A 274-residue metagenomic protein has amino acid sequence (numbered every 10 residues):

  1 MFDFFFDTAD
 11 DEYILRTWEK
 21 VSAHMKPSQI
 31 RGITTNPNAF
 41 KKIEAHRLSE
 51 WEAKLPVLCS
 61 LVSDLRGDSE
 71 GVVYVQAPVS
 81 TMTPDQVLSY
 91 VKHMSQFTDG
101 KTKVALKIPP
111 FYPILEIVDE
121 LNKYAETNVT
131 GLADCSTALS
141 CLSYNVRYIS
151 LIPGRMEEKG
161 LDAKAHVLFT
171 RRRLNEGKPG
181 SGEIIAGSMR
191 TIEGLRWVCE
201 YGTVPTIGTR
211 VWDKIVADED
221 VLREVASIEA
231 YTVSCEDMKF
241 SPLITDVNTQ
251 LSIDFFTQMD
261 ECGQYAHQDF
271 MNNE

Functional and structural regions predicted by a protein language model:
F2-E120: Active-site beta->alpha loop and helix N-cap motifs at the rims of alpha/beta catalytic domains
D7, Y74-T83, K101-Y112, A125-L139 (+2 more regions): Catalytic beta/alpha-barrel core
Y13-M25, Y90, I117, D134-Y144 (+1 more regions): Catalytic cores of alpha/beta
M25-R31, D99-T102, E120-N128, S143-S150 (+2 more regions): Glycine-enriched alpha-helix->loop->beta-strand junction motifs that scaffold or abut catalytic
G32-I33, P37-K41, G131, V146-K159 (+1 more regions): Glycine-rich phosphate-binding active-site loops on the catalytic face of alpha/beta enzymes
H46-P56, M82-S89, I108-N122, D134-S140 (+3 more regions): Active-site-adjacent beta->alpha loops and helix N-cap segments on the catalytic face of soluble alpha/beta enzymes
K54-V72, S95-D99, I114-T127, A163-I184 (+1 more regions): Alpha-helix-loop-beta-strand connector modules within alpha/beta enzyme cores
K178, G182-E274: C-terminal alpha-helical cap/extension of soluble enzyme domains
